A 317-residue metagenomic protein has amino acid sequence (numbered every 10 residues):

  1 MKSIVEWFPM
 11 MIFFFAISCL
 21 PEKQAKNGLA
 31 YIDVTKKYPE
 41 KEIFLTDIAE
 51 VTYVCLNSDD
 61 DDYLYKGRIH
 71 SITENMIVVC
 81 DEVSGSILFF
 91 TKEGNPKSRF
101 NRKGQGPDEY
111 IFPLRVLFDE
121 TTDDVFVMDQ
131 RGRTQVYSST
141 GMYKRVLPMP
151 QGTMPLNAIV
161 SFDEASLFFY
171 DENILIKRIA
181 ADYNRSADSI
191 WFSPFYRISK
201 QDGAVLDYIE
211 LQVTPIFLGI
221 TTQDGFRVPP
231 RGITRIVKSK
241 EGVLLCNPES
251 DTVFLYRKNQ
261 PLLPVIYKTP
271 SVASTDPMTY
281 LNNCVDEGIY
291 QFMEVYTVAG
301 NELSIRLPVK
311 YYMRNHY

Functional and structural regions predicted by a protein language model:
K23-C55: Blade/loop signatures of beta-propeller domains
V51-G85: Beta-strand-rich domains and repeat architectures in extracellular enzymes and scaffolds, especially beta-propellers
N57-D62, N95-T122, D129, Q151: Blade-loop segments of beta-propeller domains
D60, N101-D108, M149-L156, Q212-I216 (+1 more regions): Short coil/turn segments at the loop-to-beta-strand junctions that recur within blades of beta-propeller repeat folds
R68-S71, V116-E120, A158-E164, Q223-K240 (+2 more regions): Structural signature of eukaryotic scaffold interfaces centered on beta-propeller domains
Q130-S193, Y208-I216: Asp-box/WD-like beta-propeller blade repeats and closely related beta-sheet repeat scaffolds
D188-G203, D251, R306-N315: Beta-propeller blade signature
F195-R257: Loop-centered beta-sheet repeat module
